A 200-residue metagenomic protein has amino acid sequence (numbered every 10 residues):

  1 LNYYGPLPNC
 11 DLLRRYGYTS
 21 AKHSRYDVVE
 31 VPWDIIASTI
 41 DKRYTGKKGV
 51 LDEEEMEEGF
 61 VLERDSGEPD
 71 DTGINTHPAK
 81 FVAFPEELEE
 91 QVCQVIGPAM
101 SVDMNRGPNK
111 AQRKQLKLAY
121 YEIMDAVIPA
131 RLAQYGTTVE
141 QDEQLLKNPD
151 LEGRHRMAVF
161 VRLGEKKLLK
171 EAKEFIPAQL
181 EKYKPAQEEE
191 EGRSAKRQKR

Functional and structural regions predicted by a protein language model:
L1-D11: Short, charged beta-turn/beta-strand-edge "cap" motif at the junction between a beta-strand and an adjacent loop
N9-D11, R15-R200: Charged low-complexity "KEKE/polyampholyte" interaction tracts
